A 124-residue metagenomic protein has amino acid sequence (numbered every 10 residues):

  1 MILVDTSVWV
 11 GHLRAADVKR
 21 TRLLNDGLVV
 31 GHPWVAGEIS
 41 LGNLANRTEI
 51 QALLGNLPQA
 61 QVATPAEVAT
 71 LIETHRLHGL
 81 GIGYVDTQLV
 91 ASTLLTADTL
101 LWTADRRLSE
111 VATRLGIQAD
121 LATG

Functional and structural regions predicted by a protein language model:
M1-V35, S40-A52, I117-Q118, T123: Short, well-structured N-terminal submotif of metal-dependent ribonuclease cores
H12, V18, Q59-G124: Active-site neighborhoods of divalent-metal-dependent phosphate/nucleic-acid chemistry enzymes
N56: Conserved nucleotide-sugar phosphate-binding/catalytic loop shared by glycosyltransferases and other
